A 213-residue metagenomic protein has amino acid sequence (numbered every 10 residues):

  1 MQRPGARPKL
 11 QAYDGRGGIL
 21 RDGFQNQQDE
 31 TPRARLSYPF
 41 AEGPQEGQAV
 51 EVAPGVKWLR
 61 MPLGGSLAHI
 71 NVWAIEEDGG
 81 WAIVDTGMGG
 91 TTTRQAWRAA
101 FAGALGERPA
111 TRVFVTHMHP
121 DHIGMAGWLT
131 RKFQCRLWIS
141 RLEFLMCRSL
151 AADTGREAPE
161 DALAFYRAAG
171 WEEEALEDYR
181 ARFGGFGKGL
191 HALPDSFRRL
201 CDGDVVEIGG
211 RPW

Functional and structural regions predicted by a protein language model:
A6-Q11: N-terminal polybasic/positive-inside topogenic patches
D14-G15: Short hydrophobic alpha-helical segments enriched in small aliphatic residues
L20-A41: N-terminal presequences and immediately downstream first alpha-helices
E30, V52-L59, A181-G189: Short Pro/Gly-enriched beta-strand edge/turn motifs at strand-loop
E46-R108: Conserved beta-strand hairpin/beta-sheet module of binuclear metal-dependent hydrolase folds, prominently
E51, D202-W213: Core dinuclear metal-dependent hydrolase active-site scaffold
T92, R98-V205: Active-site HxH/HxHxD metal-binding segment of metal-dependent hydrolases
